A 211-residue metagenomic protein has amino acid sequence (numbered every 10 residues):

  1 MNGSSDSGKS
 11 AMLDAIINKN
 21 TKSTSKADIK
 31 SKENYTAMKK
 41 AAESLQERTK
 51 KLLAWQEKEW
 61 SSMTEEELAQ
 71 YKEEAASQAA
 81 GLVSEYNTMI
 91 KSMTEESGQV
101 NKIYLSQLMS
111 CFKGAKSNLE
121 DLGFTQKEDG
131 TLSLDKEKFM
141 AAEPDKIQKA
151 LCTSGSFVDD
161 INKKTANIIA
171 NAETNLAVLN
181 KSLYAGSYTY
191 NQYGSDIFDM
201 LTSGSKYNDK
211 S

Functional and structural regions predicted by a protein language model:
M1-S211: Polar, low-complexity export/assembly segments characteristic of proteins that are secreted or assemble on the cell
